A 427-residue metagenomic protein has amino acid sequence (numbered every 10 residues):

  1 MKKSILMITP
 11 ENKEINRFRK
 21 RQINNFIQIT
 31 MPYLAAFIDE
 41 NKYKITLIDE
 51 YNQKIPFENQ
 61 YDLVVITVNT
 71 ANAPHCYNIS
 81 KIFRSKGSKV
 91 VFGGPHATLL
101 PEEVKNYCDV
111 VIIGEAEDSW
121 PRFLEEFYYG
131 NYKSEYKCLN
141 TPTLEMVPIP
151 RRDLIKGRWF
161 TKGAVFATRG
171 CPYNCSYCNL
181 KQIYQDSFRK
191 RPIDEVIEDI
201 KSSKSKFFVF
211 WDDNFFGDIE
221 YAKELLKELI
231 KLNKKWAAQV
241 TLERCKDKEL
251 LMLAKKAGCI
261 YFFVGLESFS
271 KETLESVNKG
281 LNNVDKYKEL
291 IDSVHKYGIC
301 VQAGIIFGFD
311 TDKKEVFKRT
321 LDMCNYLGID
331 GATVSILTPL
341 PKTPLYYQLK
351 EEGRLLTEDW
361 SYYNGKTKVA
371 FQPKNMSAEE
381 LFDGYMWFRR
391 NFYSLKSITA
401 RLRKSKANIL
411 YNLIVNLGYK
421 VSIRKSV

Functional and structural regions predicted by a protein language model:
K2-E14, E40, K44-E50, D62 (+5 more regions): Radical SAM enzyme core and accessory elements
K2-F207: Acidic, low-complexity intrinsically disordered segments
F37-N41, I82, K86, E103 (+10 more regions): Alpha-helical structural signal in soluble globular domains
P56, Y61-T70, K223-L229, N233 (+2 more regions): Short, electropositive alpha-helical surface patch
V91-F92, I112, E135-Y136, A237-Q239 (+3 more regions): Structural detector of well-ordered beta-strand residues that form the stable sheet scaffold of enzyme domains
E103-P121, L253-F263, R319-V334: Structural recognition of alpha->loop->beta junctions
P148-Q302, F307-F309, E315-K318, D322: Radical SAM [4Fe-4S] cluster-binding motif and immediate context
R169, T338-P339: AMP-binding (ANL) adenylation modules
